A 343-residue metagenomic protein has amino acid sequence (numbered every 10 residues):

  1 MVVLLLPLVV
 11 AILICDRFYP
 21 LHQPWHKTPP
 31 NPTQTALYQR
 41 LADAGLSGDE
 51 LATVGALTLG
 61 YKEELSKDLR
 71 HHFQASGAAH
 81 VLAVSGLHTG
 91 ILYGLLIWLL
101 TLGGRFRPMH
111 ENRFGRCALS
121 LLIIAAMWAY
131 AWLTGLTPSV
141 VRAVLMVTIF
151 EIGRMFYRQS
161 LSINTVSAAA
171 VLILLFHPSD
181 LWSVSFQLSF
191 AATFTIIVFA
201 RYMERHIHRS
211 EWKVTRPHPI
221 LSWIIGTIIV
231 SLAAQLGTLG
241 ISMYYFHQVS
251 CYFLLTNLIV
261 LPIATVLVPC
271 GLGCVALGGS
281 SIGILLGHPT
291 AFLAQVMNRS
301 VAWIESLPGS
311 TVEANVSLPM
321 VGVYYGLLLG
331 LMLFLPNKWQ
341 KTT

Functional and structural regions predicted by a protein language model:
M1-R17: Start-transfer (signal-anchor) and selected internal transmembrane alpha helices of multi-pass inner/ER membrane
V2-L5, L136-L328, F334-W339: Internal transmembrane alpha-helical bundles of multi-pass membrane proteins
C15-M146, E151-I152: Aromatic-rich juxtamembrane segments at the membrane interface
R70, N337-T343: Metal-dependent phosphodiesterase/nuclease catalytic metal-binding core
L96, M332-L333: Amphipathic alpha-helical interaction segments
